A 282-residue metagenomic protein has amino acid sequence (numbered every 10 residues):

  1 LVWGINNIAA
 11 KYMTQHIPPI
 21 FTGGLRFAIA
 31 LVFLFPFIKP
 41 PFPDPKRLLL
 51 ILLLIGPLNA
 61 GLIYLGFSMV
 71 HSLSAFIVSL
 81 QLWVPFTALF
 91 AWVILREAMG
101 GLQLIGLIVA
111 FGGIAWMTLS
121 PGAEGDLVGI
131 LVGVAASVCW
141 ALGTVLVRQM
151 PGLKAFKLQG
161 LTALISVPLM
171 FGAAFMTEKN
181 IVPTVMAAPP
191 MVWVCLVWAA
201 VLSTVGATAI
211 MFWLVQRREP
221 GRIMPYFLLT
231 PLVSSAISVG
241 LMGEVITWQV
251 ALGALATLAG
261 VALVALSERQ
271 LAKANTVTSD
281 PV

Functional and structural regions predicted by a protein language model:
V2-N7, F35-L80, A88, W116 (+1 more regions): Specific transmembrane alpha-helical segments of multi-pass solute transporters/efflux pumps, especially DMT/EamA
W3-G4, L52-A60, W83-V84, T118 (+5 more regions): Transmembrane alpha-helical core positions of polytopic small-molecule transporters
I5, Y12, H16, I29-D44 (+5 more regions): Membrane-interface helix-cap regions at the ends of transmembrane helices in multi-pass membrane proteins
Y12-A28, F67-W83, D126-C139, M191-V201: Structural signature of hydrophobic alpha-helical transmembrane segments
M13, T22, R26, G66 (+6 more regions): Hydrophobic/aromatic residues within transmembrane alpha-helices of multi-pass small-molecule transporters
G23-L25, A60, F76-L82, L146-P168 (+1 more regions): Helix-helix packing/entry segments at the starts of transmembrane helices
A28, L34, G56, F90 (+5 more regions): Hydrophobic transmembrane alpha-helices of multi-pass small-molecule transport proteins
A30-L34, F86-L89, V93, E124-V182 (+3 more regions): Transmembrane alpha-helical segments that form core, pore/gating elements of small-molecule transporters/exporters
